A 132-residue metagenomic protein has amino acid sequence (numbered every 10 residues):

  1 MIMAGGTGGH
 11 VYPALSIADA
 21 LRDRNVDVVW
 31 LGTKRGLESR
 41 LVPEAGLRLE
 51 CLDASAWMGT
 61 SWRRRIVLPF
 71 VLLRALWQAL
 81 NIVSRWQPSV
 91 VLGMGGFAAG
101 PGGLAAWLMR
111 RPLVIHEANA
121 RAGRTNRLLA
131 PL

Functional and structural regions predicted by a protein language model:
I2-G5, R22-R74, Q78-N81: Conserved nucleotide-sugar phosphate-binding/catalytic loop shared by glycosyltransferases and other
I2-H10, I115: Short, glycine-rich nucleotide/cofactor-binding loops
T7-G8, Y12, G96-A98, A120-R124: Residue-level detector of alpha-helix initiation sites
H10-L21: Short amphipathic alpha-helix
D27, L37, R48, W107-L132: Active-site-proximal region of nucleotide-activated glycan assembly enzymes, centered on histidine/acidic-rich loops
C51-S55, M94-G95, I115-N119: Short beta->alpha connector loops at strand-helix junctions that form conserved, small/polar/Pro-enriched
Q78-V91, A99-V114, R127-L132: Glycosyltransferases and closely related glycan-assembly transferases that use nucleotide-activated donors
